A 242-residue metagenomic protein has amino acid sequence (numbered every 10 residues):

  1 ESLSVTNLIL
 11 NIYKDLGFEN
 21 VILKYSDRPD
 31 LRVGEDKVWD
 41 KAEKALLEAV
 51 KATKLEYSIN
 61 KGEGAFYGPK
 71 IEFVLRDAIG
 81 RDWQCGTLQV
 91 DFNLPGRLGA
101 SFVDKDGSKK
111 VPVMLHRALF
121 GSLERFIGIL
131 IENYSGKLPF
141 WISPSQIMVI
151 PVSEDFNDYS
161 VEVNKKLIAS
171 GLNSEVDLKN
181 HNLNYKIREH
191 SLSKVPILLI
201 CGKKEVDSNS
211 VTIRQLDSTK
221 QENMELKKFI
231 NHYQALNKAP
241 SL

Functional and structural regions predicted by a protein language model:
E1-L242: NTP/phosphate- and nucleic-acid-binding module
